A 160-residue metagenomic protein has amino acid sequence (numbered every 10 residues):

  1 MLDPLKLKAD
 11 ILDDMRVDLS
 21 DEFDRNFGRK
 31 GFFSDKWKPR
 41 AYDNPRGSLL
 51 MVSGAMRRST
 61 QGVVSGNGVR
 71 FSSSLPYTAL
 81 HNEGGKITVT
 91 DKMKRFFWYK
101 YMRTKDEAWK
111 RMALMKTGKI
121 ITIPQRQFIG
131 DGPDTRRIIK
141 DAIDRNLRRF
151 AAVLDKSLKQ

Functional and structural regions predicted by a protein language model:
M1-Q160: Short, Lys/Arg-rich flexible segments
